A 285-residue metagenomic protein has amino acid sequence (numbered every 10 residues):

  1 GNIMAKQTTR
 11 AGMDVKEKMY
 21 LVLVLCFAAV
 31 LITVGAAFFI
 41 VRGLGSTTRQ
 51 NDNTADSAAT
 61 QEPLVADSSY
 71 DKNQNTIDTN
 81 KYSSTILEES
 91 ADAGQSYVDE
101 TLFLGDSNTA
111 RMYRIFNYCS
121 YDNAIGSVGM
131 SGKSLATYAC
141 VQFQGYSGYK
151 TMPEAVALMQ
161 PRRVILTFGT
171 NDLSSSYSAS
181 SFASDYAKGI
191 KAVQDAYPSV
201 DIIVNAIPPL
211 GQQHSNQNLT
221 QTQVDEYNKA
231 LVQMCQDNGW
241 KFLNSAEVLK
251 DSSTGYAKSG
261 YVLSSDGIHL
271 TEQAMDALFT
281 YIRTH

Functional and structural regions predicted by a protein language model:
G1-Y20: N-terminal Lys/Arg-rich, disordered targeting/topogenic segments
L23-F38: Hydrophobic membrane-insertion alpha-helices, especially the h-region of bacterial N-terminal signal peptides
R42-E100: N-terminal, intrinsically disordered, polar/charged segments of Gram-positive cell-envelope systems that serve as
A91, Q95-S184: Conserved SGNH/GDSL esterase-like catalytic core that processes O-acyl groups on lipids and polysaccharides
T167, N205-A206: Alpha/beta-hydrolase-fold catalytic nucleophile elbow
A179-G189, V224-Y227: Charged helix-capping and loop-helix junction motifs
Y197-D201: A short helix->loop->beta-strand "cap" motif at the edges of active sites that frequently abuts
P209-H285: Catalytic His-Asp segment of secreted/periplasmic serine-dependent ester chemistry enzymes
